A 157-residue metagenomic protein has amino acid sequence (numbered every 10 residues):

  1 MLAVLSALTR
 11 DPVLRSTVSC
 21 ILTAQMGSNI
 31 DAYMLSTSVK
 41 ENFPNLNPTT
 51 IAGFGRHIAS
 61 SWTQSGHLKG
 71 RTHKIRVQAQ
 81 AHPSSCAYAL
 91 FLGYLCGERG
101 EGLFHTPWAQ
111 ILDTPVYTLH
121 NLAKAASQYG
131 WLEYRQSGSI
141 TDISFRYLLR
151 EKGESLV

Functional and structural regions predicted by a protein language model:
M1-L22: Surface-facing alpha-helical segments and adjacent helix-coil boundary elements at the starts of domains
L5, V77-T114, L149-V157: Short, amphipathic alpha-helical interaction segments positioned at domain boundaries
D11-V18, A32, G55, S85-L90: Short, leucine-enriched amphipathic alpha-helices that occur as contiguous helical runs
T23-S28: Short helix-capping/hinge SLiMs at alpha-helix to coil transitions
I30-N45: DNA-recognition alpha helix
L46-Q64, D113-A125: Short amphipathic alpha-helical interaction segments
T63-H73, Q128-Q136: A short, conserved structural fragment
H120-V157: Eukaryotic acidic, Ser/Thr-rich intrinsically disordered low-complexity regions
